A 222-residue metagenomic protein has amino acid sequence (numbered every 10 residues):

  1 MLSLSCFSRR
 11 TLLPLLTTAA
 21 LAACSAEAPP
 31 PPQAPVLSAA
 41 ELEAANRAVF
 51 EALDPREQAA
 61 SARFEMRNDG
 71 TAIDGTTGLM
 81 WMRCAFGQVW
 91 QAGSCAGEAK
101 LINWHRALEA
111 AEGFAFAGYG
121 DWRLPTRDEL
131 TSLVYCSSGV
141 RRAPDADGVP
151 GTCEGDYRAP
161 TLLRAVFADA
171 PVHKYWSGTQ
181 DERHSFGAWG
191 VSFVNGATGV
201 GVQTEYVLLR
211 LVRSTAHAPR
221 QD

Functional and structural regions predicted by a protein language model:
L2-L13: Bacterial N-terminal signal peptides that target proteins for export
L4-S5, A19, L42, E205: Coiled-coil-like amphipathic alpha-helices with heptad-repeat character
S8, A20, S177-T179: Short linear Ser/Thr-Pro motifs
T11-A22: Bacterial N-terminal signal peptides
C24-R123, R127-D222: Glycine-aromatic-enriched surface loops/turns that form tight recognition elements
